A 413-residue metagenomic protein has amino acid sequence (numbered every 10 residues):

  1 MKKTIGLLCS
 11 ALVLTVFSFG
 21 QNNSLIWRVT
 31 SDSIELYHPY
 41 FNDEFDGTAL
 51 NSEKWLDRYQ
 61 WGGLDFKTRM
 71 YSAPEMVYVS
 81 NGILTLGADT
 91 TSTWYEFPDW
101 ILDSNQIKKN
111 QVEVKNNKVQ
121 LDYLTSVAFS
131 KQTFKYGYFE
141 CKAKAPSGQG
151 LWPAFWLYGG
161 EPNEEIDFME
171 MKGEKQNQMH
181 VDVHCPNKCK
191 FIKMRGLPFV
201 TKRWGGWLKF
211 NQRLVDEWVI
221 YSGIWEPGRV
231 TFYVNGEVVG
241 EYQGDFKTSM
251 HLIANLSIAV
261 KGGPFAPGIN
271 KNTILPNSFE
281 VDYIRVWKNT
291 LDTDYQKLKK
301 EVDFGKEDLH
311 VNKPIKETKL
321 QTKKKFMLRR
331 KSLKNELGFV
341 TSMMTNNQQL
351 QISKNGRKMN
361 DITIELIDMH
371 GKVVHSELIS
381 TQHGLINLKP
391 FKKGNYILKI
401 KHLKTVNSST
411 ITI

Functional and structural regions predicted by a protein language model:
M1-N22: Bacterial Sec-dependent N-terminal signal peptides
L12-T15, H310, K372-V373, T405: Detector for intrinsically disordered, low-structure N-terminal pre-sequences
Q21-I315: GH16 jelly-roll
T293-N347: Residue-level detector of functionally pivotal "anchor" positions at catalytic/ligand-binding pockets or at interdomain
K325-I413: C-terminal outer-membrane/trafficking sorting elements
